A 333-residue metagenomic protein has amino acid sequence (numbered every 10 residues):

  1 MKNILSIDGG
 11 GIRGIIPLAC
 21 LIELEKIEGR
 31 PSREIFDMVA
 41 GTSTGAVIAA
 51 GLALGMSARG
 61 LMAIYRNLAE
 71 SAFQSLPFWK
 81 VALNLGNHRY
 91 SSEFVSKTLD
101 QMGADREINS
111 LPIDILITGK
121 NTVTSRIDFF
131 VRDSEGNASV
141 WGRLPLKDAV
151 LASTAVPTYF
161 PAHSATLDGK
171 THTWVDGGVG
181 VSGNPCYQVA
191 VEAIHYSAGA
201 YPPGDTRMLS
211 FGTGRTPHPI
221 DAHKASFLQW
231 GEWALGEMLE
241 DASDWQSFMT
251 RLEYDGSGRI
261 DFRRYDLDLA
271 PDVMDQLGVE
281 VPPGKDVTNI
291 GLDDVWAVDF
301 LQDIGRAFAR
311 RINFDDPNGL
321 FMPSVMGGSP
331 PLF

Functional and structural regions predicted by a protein language model:
K2-S6, I12-M102, S139, D148-V150: Patatin-like phospholipase
I4-I7, D37-S43, I115-K120, W174-V175 (+2 more regions): Extended hydrophobic secondary-structure segments that form protein cores and membrane-embedded regions
G10, G45, L99, I117 (+5 more regions): Conserved small-residue
E28-R33, D100-I115, S164-A165, Y196-P202 (+1 more regions): Surface-exposed acidic, glycine-flexible loop patches that form ligand/cofactor-binding and adhesion interfaces
S71, K80-N84, H88-D114, K147 (+4 more regions): Surface cap/lid and interfacial helix-loop subdomains adjacent to catalytic sites that gate substrate access
Q74, S110-H195: Active-site gating loop/helix substructures
A165, G169, V179-V181, Y201-P203 (+1 more regions): C-terminal helical/tail subdomains of lipid-metabolizing enzymes
Y187, E192-K224: Hydrophobic, mid-to-C-terminal alpha-helical segments
